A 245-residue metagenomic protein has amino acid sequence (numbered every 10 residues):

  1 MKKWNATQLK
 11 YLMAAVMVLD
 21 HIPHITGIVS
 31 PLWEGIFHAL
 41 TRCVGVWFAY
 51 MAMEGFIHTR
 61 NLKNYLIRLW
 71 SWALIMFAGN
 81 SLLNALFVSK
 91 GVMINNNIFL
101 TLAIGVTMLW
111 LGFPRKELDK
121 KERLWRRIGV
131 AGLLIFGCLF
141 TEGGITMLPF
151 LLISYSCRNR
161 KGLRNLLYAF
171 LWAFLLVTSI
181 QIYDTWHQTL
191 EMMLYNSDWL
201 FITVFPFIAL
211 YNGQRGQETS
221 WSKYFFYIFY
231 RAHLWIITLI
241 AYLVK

Functional and structural regions predicted by a protein language model:
M1-K245: Alpha-helical transmembrane segments and their immediate juxtamembrane cytosolic regions
